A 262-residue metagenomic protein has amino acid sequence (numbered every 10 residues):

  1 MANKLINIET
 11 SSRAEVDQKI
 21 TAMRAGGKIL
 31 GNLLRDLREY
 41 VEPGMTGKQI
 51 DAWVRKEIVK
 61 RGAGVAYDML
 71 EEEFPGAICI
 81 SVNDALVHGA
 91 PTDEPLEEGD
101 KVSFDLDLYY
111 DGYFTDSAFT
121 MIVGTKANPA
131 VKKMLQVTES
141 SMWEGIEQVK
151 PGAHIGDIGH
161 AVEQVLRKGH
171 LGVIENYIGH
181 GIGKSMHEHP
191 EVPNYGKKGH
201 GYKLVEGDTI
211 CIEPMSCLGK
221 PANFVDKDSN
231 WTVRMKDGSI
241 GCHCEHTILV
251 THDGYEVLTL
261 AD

Functional and structural regions predicted by a protein language model:
M1-D262: Active-site neighborhoods and metal-handling regions in enzymes and metal-associated proteins
